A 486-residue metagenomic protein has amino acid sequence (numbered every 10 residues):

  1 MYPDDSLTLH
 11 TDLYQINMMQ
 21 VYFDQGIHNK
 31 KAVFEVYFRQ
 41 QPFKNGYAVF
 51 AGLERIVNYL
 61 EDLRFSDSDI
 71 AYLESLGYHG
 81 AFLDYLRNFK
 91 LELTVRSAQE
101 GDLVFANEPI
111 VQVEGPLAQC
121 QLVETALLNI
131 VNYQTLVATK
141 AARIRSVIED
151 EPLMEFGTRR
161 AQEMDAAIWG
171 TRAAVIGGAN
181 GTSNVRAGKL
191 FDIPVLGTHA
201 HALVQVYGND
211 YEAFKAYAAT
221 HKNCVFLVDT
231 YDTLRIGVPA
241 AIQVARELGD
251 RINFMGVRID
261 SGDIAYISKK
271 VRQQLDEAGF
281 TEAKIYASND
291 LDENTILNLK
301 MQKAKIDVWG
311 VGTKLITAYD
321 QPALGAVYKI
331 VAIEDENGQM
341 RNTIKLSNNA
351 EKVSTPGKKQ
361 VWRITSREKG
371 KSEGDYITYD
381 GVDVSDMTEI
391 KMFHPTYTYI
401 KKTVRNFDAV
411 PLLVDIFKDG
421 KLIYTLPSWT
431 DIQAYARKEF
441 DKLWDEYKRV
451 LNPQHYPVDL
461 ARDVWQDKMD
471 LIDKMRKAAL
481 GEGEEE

Functional and structural regions predicted by a protein language model:
M1-K30, K44-N45, L291-E486: Gly/Ser/Thr/Ala-enriched C-terminal appendages of enzymes
M1-K31, Q40-P42, G77, L83-E92 (+8 more regions): Buried, small/hydrophobic-residue-enriched core segments of structured protein domains
K30-N88: N-terminal, Lys/Arg-enriched amphipathic/low-complexity engagement segments that precede the first folded domain
V33-E35, E92, L153, V327 (+1 more regions): A residue-level signal for beta-strand positions that form part of recognition/binding surfaces within mature
L60, L93, A98-Q99, Y286: A structural connector/turn signal
A71-Y72, T139-R143, G157, K448-H455: Short coil/turn segments at secondary-structure boundaries
S75-L83, E163, E389-Y397: Short, positively charged
L196, V257, I285, D307-W309: Hydrophobic residues within beta-strands of alpha/beta enzymes
